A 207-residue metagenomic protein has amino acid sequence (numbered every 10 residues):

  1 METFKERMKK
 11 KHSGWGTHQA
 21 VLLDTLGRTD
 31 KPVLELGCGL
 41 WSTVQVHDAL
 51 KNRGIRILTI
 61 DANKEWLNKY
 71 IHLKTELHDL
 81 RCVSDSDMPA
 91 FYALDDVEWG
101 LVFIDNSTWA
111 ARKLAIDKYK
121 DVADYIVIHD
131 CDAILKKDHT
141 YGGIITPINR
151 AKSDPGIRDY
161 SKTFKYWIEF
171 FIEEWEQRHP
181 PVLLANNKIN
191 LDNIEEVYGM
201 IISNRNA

Functional and structural regions predicted by a protein language model:
M1-L101, S107-A207: A short alpha-helical cap/connector motif
